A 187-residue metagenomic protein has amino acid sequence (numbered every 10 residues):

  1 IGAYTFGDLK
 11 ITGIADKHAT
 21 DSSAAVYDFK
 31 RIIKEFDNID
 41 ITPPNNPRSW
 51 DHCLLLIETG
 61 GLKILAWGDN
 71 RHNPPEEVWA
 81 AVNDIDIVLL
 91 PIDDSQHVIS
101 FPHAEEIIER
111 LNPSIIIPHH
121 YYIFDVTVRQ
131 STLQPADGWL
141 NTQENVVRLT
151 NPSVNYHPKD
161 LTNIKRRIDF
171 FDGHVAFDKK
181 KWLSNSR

Functional and structural regions predicted by a protein language model:
I1-N83, N151-R187: Core dinuclear metal-dependent hydrolase active-site scaffold
H72-G173: Cap/insert and terminal regions of metallo-dependent hydrolase folds
